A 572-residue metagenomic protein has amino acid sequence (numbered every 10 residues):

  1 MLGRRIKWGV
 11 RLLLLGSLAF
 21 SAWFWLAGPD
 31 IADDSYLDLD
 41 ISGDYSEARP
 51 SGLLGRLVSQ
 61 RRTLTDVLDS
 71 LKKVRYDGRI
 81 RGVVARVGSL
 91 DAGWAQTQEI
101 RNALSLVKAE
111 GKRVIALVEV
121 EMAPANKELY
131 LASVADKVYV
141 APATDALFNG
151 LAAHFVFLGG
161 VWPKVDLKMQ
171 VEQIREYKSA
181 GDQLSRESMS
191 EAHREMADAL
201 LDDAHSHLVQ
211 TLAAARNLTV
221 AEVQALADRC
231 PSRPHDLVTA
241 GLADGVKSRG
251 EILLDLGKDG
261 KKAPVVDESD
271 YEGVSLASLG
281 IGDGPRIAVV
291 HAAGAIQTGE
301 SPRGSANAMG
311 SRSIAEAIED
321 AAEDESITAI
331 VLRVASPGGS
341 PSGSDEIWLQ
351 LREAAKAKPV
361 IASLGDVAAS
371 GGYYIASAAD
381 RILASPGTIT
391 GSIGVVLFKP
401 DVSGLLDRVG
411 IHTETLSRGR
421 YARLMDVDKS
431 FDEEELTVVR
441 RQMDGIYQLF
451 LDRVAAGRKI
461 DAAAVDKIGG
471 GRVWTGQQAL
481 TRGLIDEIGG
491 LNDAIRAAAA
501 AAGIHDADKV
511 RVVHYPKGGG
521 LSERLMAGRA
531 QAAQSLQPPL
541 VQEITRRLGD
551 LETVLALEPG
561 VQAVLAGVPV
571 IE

Functional and structural regions predicted by a protein language model:
M1-L15: N-terminal Sec-pathway targeting helices
F20-Y36: Aromatic-capped interface at the extracytoplasmic side of an N-terminal signal-anchor transmembrane helix
D34-V156, L279-L405: Cleft-lining beta-strand/loop regions that shape enzyme active-site pockets
F155, G159-G257, V360, S403-H505: Charged, glycine-interspersed solvent-exposed loop segments at helix/strand-loop junctions that cap or gate access
L184-M189, G282, K429-F431, L525-S535: Short, surface-exposed amphipathic charged segments that create phosphate/polyanion-binding patches used for binding
I252-A292, E300, I347, A527: Extracytoplasmic and endomembrane cell-envelope/extracellular-matrix remodeling and assembly machinery
G284-S326, Q442, Y515-E572: Intrinsic disorder and flexible/low-complexity segments
D493-A527: C-terminal intrinsically disordered, low-complexity extensions immediately downstream of enzyme catalytic cores
